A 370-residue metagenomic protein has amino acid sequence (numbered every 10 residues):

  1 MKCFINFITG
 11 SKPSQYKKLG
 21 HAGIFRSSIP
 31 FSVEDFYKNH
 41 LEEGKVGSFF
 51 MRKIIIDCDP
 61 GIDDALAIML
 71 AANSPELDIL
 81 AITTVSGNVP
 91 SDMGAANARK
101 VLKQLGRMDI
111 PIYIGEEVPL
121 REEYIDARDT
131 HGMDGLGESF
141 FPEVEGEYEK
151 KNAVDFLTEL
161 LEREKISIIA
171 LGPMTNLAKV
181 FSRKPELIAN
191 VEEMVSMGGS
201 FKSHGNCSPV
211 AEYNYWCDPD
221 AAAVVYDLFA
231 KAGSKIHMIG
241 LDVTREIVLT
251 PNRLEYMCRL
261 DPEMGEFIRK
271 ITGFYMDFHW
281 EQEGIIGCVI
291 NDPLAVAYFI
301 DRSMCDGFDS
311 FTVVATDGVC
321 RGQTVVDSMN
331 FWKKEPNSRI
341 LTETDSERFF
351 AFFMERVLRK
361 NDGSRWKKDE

Functional and structural regions predicted by a protein language model:
F7-T9, P13, I29, V33 (+1 more regions): Short terminal hydrophobic/aromatic SLiMs and anchors at protein ends
K38-F50: Short, Lys/Arg-enriched N-terminal segments with co-localized hydrophobic residues within the first ~10-30 amino acids
F49-R52, A71-N73, D78, W216-D220 (+1 more regions): Conformational coupling and interaction surfaces
R52, A95-L161, P336-T344, F349-L358 (+1 more regions): Metal-dependent C-N hydrolase catalytic cores
R52-C58, I62-K100, F140-T244: Active-site histidine-anchored catalytic micro-motif
I112, V225, V296: A residue-level signal for conserved active-site and pocket-lining positions in enzyme catalytic cores
